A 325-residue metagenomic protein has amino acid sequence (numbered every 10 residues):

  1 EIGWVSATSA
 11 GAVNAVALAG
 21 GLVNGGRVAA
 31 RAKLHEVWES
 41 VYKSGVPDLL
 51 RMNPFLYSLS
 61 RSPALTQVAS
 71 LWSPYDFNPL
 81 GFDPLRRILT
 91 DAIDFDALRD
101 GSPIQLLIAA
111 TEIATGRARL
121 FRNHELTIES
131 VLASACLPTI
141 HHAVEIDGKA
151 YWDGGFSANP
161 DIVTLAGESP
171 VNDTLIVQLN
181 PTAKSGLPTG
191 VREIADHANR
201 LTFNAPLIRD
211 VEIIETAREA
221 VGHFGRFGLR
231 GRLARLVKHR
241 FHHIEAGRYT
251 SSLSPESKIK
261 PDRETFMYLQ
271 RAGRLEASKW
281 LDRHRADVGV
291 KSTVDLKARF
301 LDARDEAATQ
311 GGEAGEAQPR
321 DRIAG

Functional and structural regions predicted by a protein language model:
E1-P79, D83, L89, N123-A133 (+5 more regions): Patatin-like phospholipase
I2-W4, K149, H239: Short active-site oxyanion
S6, A109, L175-V177, R240-I244: Hydrophobic/aromatic beta-strand patches that form the interior of the parallel beta-sheet core in alpha/beta enzyme
A10, C136-L137, N180-T182, G247-S251: Short connector loops/turns at beta-strand edges and beta->alpha or beta->beta junctions
G20, V191, I259-R263: Short glycine-enriched, charge-decorated loop/helix-capping segments at active-site entrances that position
S70-Y75, G81-N172, I176-V177, A183-D196: Active-site gating loop/helix substructures
P84, L89, R218-G325: C-terminal helical/tail subdomains of lipid-metabolizing enzymes
P188-V221: Acidic, Ser/Thr-rich peripheral helices and adjacent loops at domain boundaries
